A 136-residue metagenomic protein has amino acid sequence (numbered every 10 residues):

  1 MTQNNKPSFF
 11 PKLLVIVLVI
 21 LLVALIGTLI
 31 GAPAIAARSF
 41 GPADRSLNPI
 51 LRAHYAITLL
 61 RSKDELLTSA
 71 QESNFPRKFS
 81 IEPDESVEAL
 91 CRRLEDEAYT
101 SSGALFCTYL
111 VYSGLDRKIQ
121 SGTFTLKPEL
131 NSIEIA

Functional and structural regions predicted by a protein language model:
T2-A136: Conserved catalytic or metal-liganding residues and their short signature motifs at active sites of enzymes
